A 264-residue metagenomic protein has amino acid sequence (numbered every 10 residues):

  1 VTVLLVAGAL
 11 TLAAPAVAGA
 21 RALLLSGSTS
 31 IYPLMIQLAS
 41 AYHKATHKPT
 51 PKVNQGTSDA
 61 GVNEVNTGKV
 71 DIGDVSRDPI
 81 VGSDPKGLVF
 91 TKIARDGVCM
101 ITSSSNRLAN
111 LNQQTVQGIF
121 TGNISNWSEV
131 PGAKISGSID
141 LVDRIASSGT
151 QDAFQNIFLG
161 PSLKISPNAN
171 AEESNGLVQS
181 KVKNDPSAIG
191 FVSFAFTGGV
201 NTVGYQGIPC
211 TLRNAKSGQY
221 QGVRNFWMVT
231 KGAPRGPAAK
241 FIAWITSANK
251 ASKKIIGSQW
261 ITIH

Functional and structural regions predicted by a protein language model:
T2-A13: Bacterial N-terminal signal peptides
A18-H264: Exported/periplasmic ABC-transporter solute-binding proteins
